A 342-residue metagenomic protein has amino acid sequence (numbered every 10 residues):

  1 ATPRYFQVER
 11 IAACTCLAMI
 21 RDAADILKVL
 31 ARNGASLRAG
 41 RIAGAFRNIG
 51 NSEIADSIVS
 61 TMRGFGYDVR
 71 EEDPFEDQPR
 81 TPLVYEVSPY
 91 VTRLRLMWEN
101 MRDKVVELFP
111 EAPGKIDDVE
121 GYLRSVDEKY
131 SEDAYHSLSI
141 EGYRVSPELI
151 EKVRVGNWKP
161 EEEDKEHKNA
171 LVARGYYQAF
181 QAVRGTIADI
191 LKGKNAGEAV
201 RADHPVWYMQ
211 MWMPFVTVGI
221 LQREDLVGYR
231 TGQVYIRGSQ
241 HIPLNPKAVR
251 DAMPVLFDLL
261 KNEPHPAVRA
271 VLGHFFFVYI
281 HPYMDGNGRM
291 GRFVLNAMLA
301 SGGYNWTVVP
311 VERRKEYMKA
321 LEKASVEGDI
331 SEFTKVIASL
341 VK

Functional and structural regions predicted by a protein language model:
A1-K342: FIC/Doc superfamily catalytic core
